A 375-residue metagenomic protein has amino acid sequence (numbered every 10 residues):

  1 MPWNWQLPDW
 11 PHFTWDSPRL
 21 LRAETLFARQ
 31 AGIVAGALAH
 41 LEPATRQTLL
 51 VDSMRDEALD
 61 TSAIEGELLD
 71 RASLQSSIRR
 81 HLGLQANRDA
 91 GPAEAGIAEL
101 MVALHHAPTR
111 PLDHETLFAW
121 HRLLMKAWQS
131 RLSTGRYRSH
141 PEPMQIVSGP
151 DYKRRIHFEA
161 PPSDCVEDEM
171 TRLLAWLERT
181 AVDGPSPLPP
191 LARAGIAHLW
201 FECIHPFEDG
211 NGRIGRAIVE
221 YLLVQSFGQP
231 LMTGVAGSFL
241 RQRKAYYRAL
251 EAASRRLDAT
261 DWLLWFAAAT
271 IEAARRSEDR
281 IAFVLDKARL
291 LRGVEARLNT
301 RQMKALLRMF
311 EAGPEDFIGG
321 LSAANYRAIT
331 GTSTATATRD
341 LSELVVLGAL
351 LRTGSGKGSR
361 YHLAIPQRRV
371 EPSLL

Functional and structural regions predicted by a protein language model:
M1-L375: FIC/Doc superfamily catalytic core
